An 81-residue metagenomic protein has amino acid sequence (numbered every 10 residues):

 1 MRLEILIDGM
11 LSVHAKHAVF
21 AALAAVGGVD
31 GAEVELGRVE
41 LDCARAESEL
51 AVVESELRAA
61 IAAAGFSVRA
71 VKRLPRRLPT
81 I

Functional and structural regions predicted by a protein language model:
M1-I81: Flexible metal-binding regulatory segments at protein termini and peripheral loops
